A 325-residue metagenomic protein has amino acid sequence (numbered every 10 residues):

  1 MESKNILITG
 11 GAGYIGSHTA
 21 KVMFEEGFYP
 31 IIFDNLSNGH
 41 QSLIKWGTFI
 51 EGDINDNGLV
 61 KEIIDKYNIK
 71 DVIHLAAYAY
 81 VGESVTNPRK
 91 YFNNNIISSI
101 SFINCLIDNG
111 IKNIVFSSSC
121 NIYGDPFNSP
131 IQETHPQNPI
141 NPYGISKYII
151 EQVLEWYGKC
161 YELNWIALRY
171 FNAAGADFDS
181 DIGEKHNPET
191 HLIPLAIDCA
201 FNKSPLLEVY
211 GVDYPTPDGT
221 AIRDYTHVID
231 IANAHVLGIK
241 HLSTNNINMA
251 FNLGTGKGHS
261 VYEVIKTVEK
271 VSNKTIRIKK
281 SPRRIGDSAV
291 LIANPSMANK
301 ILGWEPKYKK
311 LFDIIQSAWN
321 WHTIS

Functional and structural regions predicted by a protein language model:
M1-A176: N-terminal Rossmann-like NAD(P)+-binding domain of SDR-like oxidoreductases, especially those catalyzing
G11, G39-Q41, G52, G82 (+10 more regions): Glycine-centered small-residue hotspots that permit tight backbone geometry or close packing
Q41, F171-L192, K203-R223: Short, flexible, glycine-rich and Lys/Arg-enriched loop motifs at helix boundaries that contact anionic partners
F49, T86, F127-N128, P136 (+7 more regions): Short capping/connector residues at structural and topological boundaries
F92, I140-Y148, I182, H186-P194 (+1 more regions): Short-chain dehydrogenase/reductase
L195-S325: C-terminal substrate-binding subdomain of Rossmann-fold SDR/epimerase-dehydratase oxidoreductases
